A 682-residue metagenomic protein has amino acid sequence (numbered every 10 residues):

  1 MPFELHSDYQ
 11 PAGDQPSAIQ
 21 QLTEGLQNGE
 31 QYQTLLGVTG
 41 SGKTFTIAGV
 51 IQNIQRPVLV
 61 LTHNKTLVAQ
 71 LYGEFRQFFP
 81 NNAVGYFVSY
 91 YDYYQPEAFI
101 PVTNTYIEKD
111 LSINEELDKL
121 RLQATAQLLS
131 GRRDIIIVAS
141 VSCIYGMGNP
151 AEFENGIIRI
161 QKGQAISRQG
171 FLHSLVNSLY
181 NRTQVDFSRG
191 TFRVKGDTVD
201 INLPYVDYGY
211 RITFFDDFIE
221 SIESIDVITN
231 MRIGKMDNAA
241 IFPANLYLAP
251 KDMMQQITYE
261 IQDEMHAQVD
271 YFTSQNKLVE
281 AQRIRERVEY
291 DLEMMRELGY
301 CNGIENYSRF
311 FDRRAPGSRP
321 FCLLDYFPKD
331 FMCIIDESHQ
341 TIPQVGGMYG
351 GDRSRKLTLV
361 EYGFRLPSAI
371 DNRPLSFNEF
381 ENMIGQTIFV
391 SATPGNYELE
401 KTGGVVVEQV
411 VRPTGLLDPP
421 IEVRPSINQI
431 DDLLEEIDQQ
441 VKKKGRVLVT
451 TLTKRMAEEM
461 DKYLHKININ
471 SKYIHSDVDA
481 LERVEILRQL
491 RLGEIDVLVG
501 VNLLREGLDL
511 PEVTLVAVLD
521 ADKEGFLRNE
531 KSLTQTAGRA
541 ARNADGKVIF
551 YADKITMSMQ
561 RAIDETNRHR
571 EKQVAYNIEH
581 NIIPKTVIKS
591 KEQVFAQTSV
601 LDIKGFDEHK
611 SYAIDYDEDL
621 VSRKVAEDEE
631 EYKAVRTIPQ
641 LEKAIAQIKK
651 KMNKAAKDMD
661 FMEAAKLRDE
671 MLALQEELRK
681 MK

Functional and structural regions predicted by a protein language model:
M1-L36: Conserved pre-motif I regulatory segment
Q27-T34, R56-P57, R133-I135, G445-R446: Pre-Walker A (Motif I) flank of P-loop NTPase domains
N28-V50: Walker A/P-loop
Q55-Q77, A83-D92, L452-R455: Conserved Walker A/P-loop ATP-binding site and its immediately adjacent core in helicase/helicase-like ATPase domains
A69-Q77, E97-F99, E459-Y463: Short amphipathic alpha-helical segment within the helicase RecA-like ATPase core that mediates nucleic-acid
P80-Y90, G303, R446-L448, M460-E482: Conserved RecA-like helicase motor-core motifs
F87-D432, E436-K442, K454, D461 (+4 more regions): N-terminal cationic and glycine-rich segments that engage phosphates or anionic surfaces
V478-G500: Conserved helicase ATPase core of P-loop NTP-dependent helicases/translocases
